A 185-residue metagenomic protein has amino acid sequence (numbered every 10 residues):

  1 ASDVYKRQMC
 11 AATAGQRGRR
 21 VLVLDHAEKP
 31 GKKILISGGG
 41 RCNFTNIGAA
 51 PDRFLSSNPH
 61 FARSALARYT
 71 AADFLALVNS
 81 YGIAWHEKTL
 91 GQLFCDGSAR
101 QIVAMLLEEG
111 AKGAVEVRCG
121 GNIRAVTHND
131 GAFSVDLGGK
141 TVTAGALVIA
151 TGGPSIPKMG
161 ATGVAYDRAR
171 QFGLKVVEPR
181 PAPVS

Functional and structural regions predicted by a protein language model:
A1-Y5: Short, small-residue-biased leader/transition segments that mark boundaries at the very start of proteins
K6-R7, K29: Conserved Rossmann-like nucleotide-cofactor binding loop
G15-G39: Glycine-rich FAD pyrophosphate-binding loop
E28-P30, L35-I36, F44-P51, A84 (+2 more regions): An anion/pyrophosphate-binding glycine-rich loop and adjacent beta-alpha core in soluble alpha-beta enzymes
R41-T89: Glycine-rich active-site loop/strand segments that organize a redox cofactor
A62-T70, T89-E108, P154-V164: Short beta-strand to alpha-helix junction loop
V78, L106, A169: Residue-level signal for inorganic ion chemistry
G110-S185: Predominantly flavin-linked oxidoreductase catalytic cores and closely associated redox partners
